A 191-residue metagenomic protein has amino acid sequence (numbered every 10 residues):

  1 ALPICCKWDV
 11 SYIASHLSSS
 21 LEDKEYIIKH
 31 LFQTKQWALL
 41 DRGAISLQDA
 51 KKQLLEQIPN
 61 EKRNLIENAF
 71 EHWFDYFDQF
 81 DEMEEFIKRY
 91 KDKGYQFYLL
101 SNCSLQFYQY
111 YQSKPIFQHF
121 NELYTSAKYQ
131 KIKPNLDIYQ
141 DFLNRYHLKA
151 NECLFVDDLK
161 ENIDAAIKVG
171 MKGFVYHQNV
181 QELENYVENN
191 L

Functional and structural regions predicted by a protein language model:
A1-F32, E61, K168-V169, N185: Active-site neighborhood of HAD-like aspartate-dependent phosphohydrolases
K7, Y98-N102: Short beta-strand segments
A14, M83-K88, F117, I163: Short amphipathic alpha-helical segments and helix-helix/interface helices
A14-S15, E25-H30, Q36-L39, A69-F77 (+1 more regions): Helical cap/lid subdomains and adjacent loops of hydrolase enzymes that gate the active-site channel and determine
A38-N68: A metal-dependent, Asp-based hydrolase signature
E67-Y98, L136: Short, acidic loop-to-helix structural element flanking the phosphoryl-transfer center in phosphate-processing enzymes
S104-L105, Q112-L191: Asp-based, Mg2+/Mn2+-dependent phosphohydrolase catalytic module
